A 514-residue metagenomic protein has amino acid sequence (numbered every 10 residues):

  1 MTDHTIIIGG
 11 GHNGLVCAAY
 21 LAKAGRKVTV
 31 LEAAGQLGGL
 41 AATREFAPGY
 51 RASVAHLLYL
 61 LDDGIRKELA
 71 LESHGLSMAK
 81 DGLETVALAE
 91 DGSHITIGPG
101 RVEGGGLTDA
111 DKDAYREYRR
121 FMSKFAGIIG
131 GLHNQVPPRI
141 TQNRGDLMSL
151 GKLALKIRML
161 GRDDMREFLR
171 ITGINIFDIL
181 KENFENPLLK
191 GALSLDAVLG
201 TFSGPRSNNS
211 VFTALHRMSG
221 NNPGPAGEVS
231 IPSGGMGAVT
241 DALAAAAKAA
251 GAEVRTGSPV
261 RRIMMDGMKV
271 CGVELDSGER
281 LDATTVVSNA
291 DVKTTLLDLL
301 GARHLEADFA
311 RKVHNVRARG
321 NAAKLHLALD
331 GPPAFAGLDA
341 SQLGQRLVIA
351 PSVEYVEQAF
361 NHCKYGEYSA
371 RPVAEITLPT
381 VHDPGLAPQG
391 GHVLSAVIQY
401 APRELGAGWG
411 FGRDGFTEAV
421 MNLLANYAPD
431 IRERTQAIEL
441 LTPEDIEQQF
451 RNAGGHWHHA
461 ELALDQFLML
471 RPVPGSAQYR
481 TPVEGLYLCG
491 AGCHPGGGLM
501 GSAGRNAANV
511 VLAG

Functional and structural regions predicted by a protein language model:
M1-T5, K23-A24, F467-M469, V473-P474: Extreme N-terminal leader/targeting segments of oxidoreductases
D3-T141, H459: N-terminal glycine-rich phosphate/pyrophosphate-binding loop and immediately adjacent elements
S123-A250, N452-F467: Active-site/ligand-binding neighborhood in enzyme catalytic cores
N186, K190-R206, A350, S369-T377 (+1 more regions): A glycine-rich dinucleotide-binding beta-alpha-beta segment and adjacent secondary-structure elements that constitute
A226, I231-S233, A252, P259-A387: Mid-domain catalytic core of redox enzymes that form a hydrophobic substrate pocket/lid adjacent to a catalytic redox
G237, K293-L300, P388-L423: Conserved FAD/dinucleotide-binding core of flavoprotein oxidoreductases
P332-P333, Y365-S369, W409-Q448: Flavin-binding catalytic cores
A491-L512: A conserved FAD-binding loop/helix module that cradles the flavin
